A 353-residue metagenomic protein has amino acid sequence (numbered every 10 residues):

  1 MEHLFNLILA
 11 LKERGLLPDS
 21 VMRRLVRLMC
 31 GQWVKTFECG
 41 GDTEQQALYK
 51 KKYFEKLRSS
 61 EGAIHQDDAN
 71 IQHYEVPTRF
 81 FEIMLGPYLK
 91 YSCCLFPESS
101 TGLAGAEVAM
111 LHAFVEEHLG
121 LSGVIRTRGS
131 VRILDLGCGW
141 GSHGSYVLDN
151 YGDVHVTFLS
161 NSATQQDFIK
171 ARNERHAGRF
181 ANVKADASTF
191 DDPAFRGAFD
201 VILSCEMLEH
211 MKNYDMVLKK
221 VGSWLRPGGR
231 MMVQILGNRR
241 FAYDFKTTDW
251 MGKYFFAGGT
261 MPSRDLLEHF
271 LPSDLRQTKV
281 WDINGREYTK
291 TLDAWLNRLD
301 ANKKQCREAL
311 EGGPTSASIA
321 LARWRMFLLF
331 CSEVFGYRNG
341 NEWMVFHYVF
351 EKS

Functional and structural regions predicted by a protein language model:
M1-T36: Alpha-helical membrane-targeting segments
V34-S122: Conserved Class I S-adenosyl-L-methionine-dependent methyltransferase catalytic core
R128-G139: Conserved class I S-adenosyl-L-methionine
R132-L134, G144-F190: Class I SAM-dependent methyltransferase SAM/SAH-binding core
D191-I202: A short acidic, Gly/Pro-enriched loop at the edge of an enzyme's catalytic core that lines a small-molecule cofactor
D200-N213: A short SAM/SAH-binding and catalytic strip from SAM-dependent methyltransferases
D215-R230: A short glycine-rich, Lys/Arg-flanked "PGG" loop and its adjoining helix->strand segment in the class I
G237-R239, Y243-V345, E351-S353: Substrate-binding/catalytic lobe of Class I Rossmann-like enzymes that use SAM or dcSAM, i.e., the mid-to-C-terminal
